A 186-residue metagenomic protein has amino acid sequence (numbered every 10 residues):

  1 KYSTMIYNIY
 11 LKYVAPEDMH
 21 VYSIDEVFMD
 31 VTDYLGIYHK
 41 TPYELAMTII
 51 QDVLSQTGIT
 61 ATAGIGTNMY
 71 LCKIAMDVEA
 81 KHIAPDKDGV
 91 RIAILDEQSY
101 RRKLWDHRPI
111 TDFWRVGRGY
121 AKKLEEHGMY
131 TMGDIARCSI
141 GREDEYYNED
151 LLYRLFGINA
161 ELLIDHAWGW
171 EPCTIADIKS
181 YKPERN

Functional and structural regions predicted by a protein language model:
K1-I24, F28, D165-A167: Residues that scaffold, gate, or flank divalent-cation-dependent active/transport sites
M5, I9-Y13, T48-T57, K123 (+1 more regions): Generic non-transmembrane alpha-helical segments
I24-D30, T67-C72: Short, conserved phosphate-binding/catalytic loop or strand-edge motifs used in phosphoryl-/nucleotidyl-transfer
F28-I50, G128: Catalytic palm subdomain of template-directed nucleic-acid polymerases, centered on the conserved carboxylate motif
D33-K40, V90, L104-D112, Y120-E126 (+1 more regions): Flexible, glycine/proline-enriched loop segments at strand-loop-helix junctions that form or flank small-ligand binding
L45, I49-T111: Long, highly charged, low-complexity intrinsically disordered interaction regions that mediate electrostatic DNA/RNA
D112, Y120-N186: DNA-contacting surface of Y-family translesion DNA polymerases
